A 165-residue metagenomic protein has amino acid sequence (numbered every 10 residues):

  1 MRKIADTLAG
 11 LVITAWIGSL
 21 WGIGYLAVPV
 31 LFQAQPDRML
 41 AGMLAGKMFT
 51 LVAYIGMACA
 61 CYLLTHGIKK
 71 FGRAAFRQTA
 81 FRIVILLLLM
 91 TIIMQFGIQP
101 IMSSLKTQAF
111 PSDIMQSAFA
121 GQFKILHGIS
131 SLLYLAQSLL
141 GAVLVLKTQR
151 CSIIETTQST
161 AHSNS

Functional and structural regions predicted by a protein language model:
M1-I13, Q78-L87, G141-K147: Alpha-helical transmembrane segments and their helix-start/interface "positive-inside/aromatic belt" motifs in integral
R2-A74, S103-A120, K124: Interfacial loop at the N-terminal end of multi-pass membrane proteins
G10, T50-A53, F81-I85, G128-S131: Internal alpha-helical transmembrane segments of multi-pass membrane proteins, especially GPCRs
W16-I17, I83-G97: Hydrophobic alpha-helical membrane-insertion segments
A27, I98, G141-L144: Hydrophobic/aromatic residues in alpha-helical transmembrane segments
L63-F71, Y134-E155: Transmembrane alpha-helical segments in integral membrane proteins
F71-L86, T148-S165: Cytoplasmic juxtamembrane regions at transmembrane-helix boundaries
P111-A136, V143-L146: Alpha-helical transmembrane segments of multi-pass integral membrane proteins, characterized by long hydrophobic
